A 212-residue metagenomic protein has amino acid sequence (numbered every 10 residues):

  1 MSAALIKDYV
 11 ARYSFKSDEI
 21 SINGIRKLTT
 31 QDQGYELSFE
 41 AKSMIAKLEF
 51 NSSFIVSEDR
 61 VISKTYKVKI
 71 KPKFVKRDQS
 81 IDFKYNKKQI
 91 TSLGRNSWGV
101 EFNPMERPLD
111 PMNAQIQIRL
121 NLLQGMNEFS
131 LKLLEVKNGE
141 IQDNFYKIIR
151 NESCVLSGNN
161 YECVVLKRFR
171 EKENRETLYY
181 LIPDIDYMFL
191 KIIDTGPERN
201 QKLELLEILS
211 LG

Functional and structural regions predicted by a protein language model:
A4-Y85, G125-G212: Acidic, serine/threonine-rich low-complexity disordered tracts
K76-L123: Hydrophobic, well-structured mid-protein blocks that either form specific transmembrane helices
